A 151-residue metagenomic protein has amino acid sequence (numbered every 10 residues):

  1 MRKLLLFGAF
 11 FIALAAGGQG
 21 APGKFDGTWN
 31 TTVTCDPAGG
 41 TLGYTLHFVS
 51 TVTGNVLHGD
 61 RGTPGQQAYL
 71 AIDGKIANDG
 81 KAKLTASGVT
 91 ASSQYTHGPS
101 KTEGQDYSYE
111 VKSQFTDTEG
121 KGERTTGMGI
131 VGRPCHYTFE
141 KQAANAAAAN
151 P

Functional and structural regions predicted by a protein language model:
L4-A13: Sec-dependent N-terminal signal peptides
I12-A15, D36-A38: Amphipathic alpha-helical interaction segments
A16-G20: Boundary at the C-terminal end of the N-terminal hydrophobic targeting segment
P22-T116, K121-P151: Central antiparallel beta-sheet cores of small beta-barrel/beta-sandwich binding domains
